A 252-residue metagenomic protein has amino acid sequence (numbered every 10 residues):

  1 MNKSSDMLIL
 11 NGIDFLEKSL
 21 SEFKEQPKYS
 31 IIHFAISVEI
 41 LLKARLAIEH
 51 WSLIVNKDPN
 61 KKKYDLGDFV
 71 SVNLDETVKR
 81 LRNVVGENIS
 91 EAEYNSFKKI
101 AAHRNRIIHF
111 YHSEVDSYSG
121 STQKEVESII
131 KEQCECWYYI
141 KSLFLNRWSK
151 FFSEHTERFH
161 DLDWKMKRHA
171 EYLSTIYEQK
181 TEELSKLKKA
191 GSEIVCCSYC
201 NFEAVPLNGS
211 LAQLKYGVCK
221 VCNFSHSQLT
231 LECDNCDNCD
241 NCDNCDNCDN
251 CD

Functional and structural regions predicted by a protein language model:
M1-I32, I48, T156-Q179, A190-G191 (+1 more regions): Charged alpha-helical initiation segments
D6-L10, G86-E154: Charge-enriched, short contiguous segments at helix-coil
K24, L42, L46, H112: Hydrophobic/aromatic-lined pockets within catalytic cores
H33-F34, E39-S52: Short, charge-rich amphipathic alpha-helical segments embedded in non-transmembrane helical bundles/solenoids
I36-V38, I54-P59, K124: Amphipathic alpha-helical scaffolding segments
S52-Y94: Flexible secondary-structure boundary motifs
W148-D252: Cys/His-clustered metal-coordination modules, chiefly Zn-binding fingers
